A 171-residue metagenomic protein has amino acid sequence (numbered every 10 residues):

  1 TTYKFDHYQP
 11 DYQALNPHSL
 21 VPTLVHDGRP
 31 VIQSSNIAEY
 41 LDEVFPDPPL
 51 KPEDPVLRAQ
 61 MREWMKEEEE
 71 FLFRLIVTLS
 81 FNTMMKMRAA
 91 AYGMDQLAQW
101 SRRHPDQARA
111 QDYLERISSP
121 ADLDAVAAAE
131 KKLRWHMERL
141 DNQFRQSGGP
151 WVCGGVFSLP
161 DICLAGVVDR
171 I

Functional and structural regions predicted by a protein language model:
T1-P105: GST-like domain detector, emphasizing the conserved glutathione-binding G-site in the N-terminal thioredoxin-like
R74-I171: GST-like fold's C-terminal all-alpha helical module
